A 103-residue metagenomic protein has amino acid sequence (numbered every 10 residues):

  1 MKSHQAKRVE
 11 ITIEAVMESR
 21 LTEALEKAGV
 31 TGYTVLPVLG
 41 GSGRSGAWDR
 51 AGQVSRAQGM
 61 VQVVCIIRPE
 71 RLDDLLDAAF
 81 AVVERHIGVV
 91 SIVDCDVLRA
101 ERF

Functional and structural regions predicted by a protein language model:
M1-F103: Positively charged, small/polar-rich N-terminal and surface patches that mediate targeting and assembly and bind
